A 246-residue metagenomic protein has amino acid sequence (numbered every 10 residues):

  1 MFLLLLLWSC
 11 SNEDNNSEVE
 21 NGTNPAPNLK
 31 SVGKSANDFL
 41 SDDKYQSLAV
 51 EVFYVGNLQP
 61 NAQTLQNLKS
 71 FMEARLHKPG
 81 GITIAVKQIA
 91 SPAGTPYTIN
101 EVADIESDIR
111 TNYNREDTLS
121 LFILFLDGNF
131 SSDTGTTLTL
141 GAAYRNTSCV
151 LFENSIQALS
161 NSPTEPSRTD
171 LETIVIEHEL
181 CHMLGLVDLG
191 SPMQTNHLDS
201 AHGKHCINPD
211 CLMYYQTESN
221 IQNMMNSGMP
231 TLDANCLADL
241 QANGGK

Functional and structural regions predicted by a protein language model:
M1-L3: Sec-dependent signal peptide recognition, specifically the positively charged N-region followed immediately by
L6-S9: C-terminal motif of bacterial Sec signal peptides marking the signal peptidase cleavage site
S11-F130: Propeptide-to-catalytic entry region of secreted or membrane-anchored zinc metalloproteases
M72-G81, H182-L189, Q241, G245: Sec-exported extracytoplasmic/periplasmic mature domains
R115-Q194: Active-site-proximal segment of zinc-dependent metalloprotease catalytic domains
Y144-N154, L232-K246: Short, cationic low-complexity segments
P163-N235: The catalytic-center signature of Zn2+-dependent metalloproteases
